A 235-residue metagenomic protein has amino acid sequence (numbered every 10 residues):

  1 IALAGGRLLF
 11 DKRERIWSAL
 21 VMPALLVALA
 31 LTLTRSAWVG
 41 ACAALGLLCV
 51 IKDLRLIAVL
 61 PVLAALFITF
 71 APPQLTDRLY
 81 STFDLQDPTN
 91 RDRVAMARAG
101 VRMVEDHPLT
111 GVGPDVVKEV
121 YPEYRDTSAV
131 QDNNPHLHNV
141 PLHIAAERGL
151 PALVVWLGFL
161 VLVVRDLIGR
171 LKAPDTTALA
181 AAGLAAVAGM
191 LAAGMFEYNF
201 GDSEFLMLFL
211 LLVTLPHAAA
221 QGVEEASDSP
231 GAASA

Functional and structural regions predicted by a protein language model:
I1-I51, L56-V62, F70, L162-G169 (+2 more regions): Alpha-helical transmembrane segments of multi-pass inner-membrane proteins
L9-R13, R55, L79-F83, L167-D175 (+3 more regions): Membrane-interfacial segments
T34-W38, L137, E147, N199-M207: Replace "multi-pass membrane enzymes" with "multi-pass membrane proteins
R55-V62, L179-M195, N199-A235: Transmembrane alpha-helices of multi-pass inner-membrane enzymes
L66-L75: Transmembrane signal-anchor helices characteristic of membrane glycosylation enzymes that use polyprenol
L75, L79-T82, R93, V104 (+3 more regions): Hydrophobic alpha-helical segments of integral membrane proteins, encompassing both true transmembrane helices
D84-R98, D106, T110-R148: Long extracytoplasmic/lumenal interhelical loops at the membrane interface of multi-pass membrane proteins
R148-A188: Hydrophobic transmembrane alpha-helices and their immediate junctions
